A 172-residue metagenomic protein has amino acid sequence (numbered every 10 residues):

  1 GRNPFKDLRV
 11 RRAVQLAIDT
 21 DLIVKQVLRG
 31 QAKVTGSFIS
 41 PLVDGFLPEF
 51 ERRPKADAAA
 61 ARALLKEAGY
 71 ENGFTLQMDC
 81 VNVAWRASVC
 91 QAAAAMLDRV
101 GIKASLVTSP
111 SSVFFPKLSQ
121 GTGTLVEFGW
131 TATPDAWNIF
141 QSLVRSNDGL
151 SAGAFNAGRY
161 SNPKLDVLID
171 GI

Functional and structural regions predicted by a protein language model:
G1-G36, R62-L64, F74-R86: Alpha-helical secondary-structure segments
G1-P4, L22-V27, K66, S112-D148: Pocket-flanking alpha-helical
G1-P4, V10-A13, F46-P54, C80-V83 (+2 more regions): Second-shell loop/turn segments in exported
L8-R12, V24, V100-F114, S119 (+1 more regions): Extracytoplasmic/peripheral linker and loop segments enriched in polar/acidic and small residues with frequent Thr/Pro
V34-E67, W85-S88: Structural transition elements
G73-N82, A104-V107, T124: Short, well-ordered beta-strand elements
A93-M96, V100-K103, Q120-F128: Alpha-to-beta junction loops
